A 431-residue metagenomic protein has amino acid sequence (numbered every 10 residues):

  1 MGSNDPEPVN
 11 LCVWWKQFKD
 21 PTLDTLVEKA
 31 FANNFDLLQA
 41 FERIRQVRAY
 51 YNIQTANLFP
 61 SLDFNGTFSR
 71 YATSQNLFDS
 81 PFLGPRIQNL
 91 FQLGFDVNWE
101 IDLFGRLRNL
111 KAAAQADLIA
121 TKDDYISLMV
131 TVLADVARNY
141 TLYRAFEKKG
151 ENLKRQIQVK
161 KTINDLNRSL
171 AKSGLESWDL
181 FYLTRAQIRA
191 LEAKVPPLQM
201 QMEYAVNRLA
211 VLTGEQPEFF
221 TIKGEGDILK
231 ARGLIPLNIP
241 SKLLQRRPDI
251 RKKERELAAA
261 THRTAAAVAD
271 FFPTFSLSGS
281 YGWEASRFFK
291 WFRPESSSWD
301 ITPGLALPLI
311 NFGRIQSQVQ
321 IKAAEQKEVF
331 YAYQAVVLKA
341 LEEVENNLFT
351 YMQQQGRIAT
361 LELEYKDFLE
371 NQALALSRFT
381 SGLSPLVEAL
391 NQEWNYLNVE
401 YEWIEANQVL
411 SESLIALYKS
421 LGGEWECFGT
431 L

Functional and structural regions predicted by a protein language model:
M1-K19, E28, G66-D96, F219-P236 (+3 more regions): Small/polar, glycine/serine/threonine/aspartate-rich low-complexity segments that form flexible
M1-Y50, E147, L175, I228-A258 (+7 more regions): Bacterial Sec-pathway N-terminal export signals of envelope proteins
L23-T25, Q46, L90-Q92, R138 (+2 more regions): Transmembrane beta-barrel architecture of outer-membrane proteins
L38-Q39, T55, I101-M129, D179 (+7 more regions): Sec/SRP-type N-terminal targeting helices
L107, A116, D123-I239, T350 (+4 more regions): Periplasmic alpha-helical coiled-coil/stalk elements that build and connect Gram-negative outer-membrane
A171-W178, F379-L383, S420-E424: A short glycine-centered flexible hinge/capping loop motif at secondary-structure junctions
F219, K230-A231, E402-L431: Acidic, low-complexity, intrinsically disordered peripheral segments
